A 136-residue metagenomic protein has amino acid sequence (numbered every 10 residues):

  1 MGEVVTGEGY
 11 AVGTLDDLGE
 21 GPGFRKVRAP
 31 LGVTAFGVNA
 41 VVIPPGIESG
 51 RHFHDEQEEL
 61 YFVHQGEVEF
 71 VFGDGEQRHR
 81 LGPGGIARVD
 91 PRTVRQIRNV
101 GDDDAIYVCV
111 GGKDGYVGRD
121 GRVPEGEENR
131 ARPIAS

Functional and structural regions predicted by a protein language model:
M1-A35, G50, G118-S136: A short, N-terminal "cap"/entry segment at the start of jelly-roll beta-barrel domains of the cupin/DSBH fold
F24, N39-D55: Conserved short histidine dyad/triad with adjacent acidic residue
R28-P30, S49-D55, F72, H79-R80 (+1 more regions): Short histidine-centered beta-strand/loop micro-motifs that create catalytic or ligand/metal-coordination sites
T34-F36, P44-E48, E67-E69, K113-Y116: Short, charged/polar surface micro-motifs in flexible loops or helix N-caps
A35-G37, Q57, D104-A105: A structure-centric signal for secondary-structure junctions around beta-strands
H54-P83, T93: A short beta-strand-loop-beta hairpin characteristic of the jelly-roll/cupin
E69, P83, P91-V117: Ligand-binding loop in jelly-roll beta-barrel domains
